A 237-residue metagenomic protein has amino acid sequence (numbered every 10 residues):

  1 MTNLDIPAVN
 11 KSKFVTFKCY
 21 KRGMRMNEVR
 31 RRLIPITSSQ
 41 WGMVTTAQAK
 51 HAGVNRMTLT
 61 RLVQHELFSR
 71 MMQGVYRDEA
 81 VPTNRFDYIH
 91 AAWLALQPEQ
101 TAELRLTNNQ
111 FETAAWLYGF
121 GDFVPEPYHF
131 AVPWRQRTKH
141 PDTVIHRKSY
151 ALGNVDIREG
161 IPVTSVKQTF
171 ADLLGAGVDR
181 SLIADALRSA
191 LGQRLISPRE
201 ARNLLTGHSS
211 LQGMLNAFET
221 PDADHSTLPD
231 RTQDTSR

Functional and structural regions predicted by a protein language model:
T2-R32, S38-D172, A176-R237: Short gly/ser-rich loop at a beta-strand->alpha-helix junction or flexible surface loop bordering the NTP-binding
